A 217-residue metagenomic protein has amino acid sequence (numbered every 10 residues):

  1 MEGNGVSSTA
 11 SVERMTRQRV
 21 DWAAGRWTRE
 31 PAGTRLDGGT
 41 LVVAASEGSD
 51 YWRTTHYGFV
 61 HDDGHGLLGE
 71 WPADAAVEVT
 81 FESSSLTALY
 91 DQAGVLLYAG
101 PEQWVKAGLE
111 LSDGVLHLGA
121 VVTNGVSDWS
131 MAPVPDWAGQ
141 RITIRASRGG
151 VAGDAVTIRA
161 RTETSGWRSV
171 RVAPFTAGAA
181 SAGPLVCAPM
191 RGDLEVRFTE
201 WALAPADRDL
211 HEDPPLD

Functional and structural regions predicted by a protein language model:
E2-D217: Extracellular glycan-recognition regions
